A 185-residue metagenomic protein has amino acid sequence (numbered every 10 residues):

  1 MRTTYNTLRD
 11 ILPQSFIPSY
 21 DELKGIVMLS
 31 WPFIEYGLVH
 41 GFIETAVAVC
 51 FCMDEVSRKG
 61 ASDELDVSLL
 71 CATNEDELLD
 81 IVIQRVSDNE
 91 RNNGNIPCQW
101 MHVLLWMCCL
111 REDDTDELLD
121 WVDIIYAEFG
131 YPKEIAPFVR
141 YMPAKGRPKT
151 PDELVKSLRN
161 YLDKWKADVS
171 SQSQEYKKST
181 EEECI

Functional and structural regions predicted by a protein language model:
M1-I185: Acidic, Ser/Pro/Thr-rich low-complexity regulatory regions and the short amphipathic helical interaction modules they
